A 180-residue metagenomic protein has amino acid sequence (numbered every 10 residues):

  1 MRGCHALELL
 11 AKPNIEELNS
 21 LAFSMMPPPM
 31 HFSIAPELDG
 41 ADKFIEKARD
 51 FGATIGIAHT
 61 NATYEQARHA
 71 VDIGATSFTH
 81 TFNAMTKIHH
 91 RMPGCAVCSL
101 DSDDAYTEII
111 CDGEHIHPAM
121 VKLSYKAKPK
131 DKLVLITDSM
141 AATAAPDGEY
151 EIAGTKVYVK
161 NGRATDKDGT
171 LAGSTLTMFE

Functional and structural regions predicted by a protein language model:
M1-P93, A144: Histidine/acidic-residue-rich, glycine-tolerant segments that coordinate divalent metal ions
F44, T54, Q66-E180: Active-site-adjacent C-terminal substructures of enzyme catalytic domains
